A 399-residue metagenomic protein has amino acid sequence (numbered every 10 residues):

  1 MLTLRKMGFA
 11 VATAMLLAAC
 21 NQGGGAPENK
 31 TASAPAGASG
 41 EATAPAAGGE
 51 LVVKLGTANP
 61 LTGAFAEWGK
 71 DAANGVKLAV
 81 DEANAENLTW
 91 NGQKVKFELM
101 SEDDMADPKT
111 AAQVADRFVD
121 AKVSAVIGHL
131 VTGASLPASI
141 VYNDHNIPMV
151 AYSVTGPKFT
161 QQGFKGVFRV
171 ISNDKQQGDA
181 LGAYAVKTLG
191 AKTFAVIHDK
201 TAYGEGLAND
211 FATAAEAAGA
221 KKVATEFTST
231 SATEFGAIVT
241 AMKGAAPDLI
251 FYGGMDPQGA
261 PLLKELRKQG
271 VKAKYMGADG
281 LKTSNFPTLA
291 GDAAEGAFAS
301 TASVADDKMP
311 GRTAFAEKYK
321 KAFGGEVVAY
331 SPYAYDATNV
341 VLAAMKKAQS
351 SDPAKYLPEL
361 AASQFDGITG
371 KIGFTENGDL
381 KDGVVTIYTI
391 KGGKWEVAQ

Functional and structural regions predicted by a protein language model:
L2-R5, N21-Q399: Extracytosolic ligand-binding ectodomains
R5-A12: Sec-dependent signal peptide hydrophobic core
L16-A19: C-terminal motif of bacterial Sec signal peptides marking the signal peptidase cleavage site
